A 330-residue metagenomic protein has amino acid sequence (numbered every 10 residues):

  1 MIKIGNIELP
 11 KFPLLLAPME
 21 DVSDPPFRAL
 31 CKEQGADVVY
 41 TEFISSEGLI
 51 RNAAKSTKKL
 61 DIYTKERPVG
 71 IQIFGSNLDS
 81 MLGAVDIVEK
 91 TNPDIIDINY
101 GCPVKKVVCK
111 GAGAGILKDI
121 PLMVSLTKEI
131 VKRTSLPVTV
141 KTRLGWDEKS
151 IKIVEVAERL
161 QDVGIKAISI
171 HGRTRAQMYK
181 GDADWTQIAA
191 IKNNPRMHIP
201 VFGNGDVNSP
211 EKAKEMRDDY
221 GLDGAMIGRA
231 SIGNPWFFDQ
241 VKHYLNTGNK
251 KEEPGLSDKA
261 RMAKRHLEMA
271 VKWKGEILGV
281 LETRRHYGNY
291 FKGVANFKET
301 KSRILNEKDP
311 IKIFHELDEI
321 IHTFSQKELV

Functional and structural regions predicted by a protein language model:
M1-V330: Flavin-dependent oxidoreductase catalytic cores
